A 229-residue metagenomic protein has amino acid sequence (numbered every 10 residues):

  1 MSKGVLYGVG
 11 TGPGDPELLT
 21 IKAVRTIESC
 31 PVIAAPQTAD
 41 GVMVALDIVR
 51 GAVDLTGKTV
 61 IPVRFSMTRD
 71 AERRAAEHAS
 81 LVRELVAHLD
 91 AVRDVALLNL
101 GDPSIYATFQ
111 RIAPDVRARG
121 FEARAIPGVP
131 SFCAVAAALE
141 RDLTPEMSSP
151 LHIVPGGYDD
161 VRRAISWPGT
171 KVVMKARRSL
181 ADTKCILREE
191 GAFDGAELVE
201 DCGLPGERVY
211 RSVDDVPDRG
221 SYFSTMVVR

Functional and structural regions predicted by a protein language model:
M1-P16, I21-E122, V216, S224-T225 (+1 more regions): Class I S-adenosyl-L-methionine
L6, V95, I165-R229: A contiguous loop/helix-start segment that scaffolds small-molecule binding in enzyme catalytic cores
P13-P16, A39-D40, G156-D159, R177-S179: Short beta->alpha connector loops
A35, I61-R64, A125, P145 (+3 more regions): Structural signal for conserved beta-strand scaffold positions within catalytic alpha/beta enzyme cores
D40-V42, T68, P130-C133, L180 (+1 more regions): Short gly/pro/ser/thr-enriched loop/turn and capping motifs at secondary-structure boundaries
V44, L100, P127-P130, G156 (+1 more regions): Short beta->alpha linker loops
R73-L81, A138-R141, S166-G169, V209-D215: Short, surface-exposed amphipathic charged segments that create phosphate/polyanion-binding patches used for binding
S104-W167, P217: Class I SAM-dependent methyltransferase SAM-binding "motif I" and its flanking Rossmann-like core
